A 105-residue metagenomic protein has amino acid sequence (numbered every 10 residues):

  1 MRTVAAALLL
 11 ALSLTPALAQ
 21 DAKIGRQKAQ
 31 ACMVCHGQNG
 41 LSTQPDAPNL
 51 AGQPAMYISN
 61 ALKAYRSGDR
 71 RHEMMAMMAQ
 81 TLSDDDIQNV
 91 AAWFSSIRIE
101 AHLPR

Functional and structural regions predicted by a protein language model:
A5-S13: Bacterial N-terminal signal peptides
L12-A29, S42-D46, S59, R98-R105: Electrostatic cytochrome c docking/interface patches
L14, Q20, Q53, L82-D85: Residue-level signal for the nucleotide or nucleotide-sugar donor/cofactor binding architecture
R26, G40-R70, A76-T81: Gly/Gly-Pro-rich "capping" loops immediately C-terminal to redox-active cysteine motifs in periplasmic/lumenal
Q30-Q38, V90: The canonical Cys-X-X-Cys-His
M56, R70, Q80-R105: C-terminal capping alpha-helices of c-type cytochrome domains
